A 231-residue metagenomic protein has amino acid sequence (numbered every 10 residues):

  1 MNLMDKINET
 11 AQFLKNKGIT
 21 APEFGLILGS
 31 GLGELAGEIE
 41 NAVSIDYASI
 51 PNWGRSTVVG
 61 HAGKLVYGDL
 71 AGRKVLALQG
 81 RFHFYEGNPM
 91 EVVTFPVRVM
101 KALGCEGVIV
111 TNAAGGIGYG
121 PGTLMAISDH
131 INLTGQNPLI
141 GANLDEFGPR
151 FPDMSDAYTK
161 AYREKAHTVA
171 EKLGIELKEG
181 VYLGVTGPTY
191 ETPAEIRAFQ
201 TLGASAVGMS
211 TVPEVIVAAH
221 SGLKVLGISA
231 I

Functional and structural regions predicted by a protein language model:
M1-M154: Metabolite-binding pocket within alpha/beta catalytic cores that recognizes anionic/polar moieties
F13, K17, A161, K165-E176: Generic non-transmembrane alpha-helical segments
H61, A157-K165, T186-E191, G208-M209: A general structural motif
D69, V99-G107, T201-L202, I216-K224: Alpha-helix C-terminal capping segments
V110-A113, E195, Q200-T201, A206-E214: Glycine-rich phosphate-binding loop
T168-S205: Active-site/ligand-binding-proximal alpha/beta "capping" segment
M209-I231: Zn-dependent metallopeptidase/amidohydrolase metal-coordination segment
